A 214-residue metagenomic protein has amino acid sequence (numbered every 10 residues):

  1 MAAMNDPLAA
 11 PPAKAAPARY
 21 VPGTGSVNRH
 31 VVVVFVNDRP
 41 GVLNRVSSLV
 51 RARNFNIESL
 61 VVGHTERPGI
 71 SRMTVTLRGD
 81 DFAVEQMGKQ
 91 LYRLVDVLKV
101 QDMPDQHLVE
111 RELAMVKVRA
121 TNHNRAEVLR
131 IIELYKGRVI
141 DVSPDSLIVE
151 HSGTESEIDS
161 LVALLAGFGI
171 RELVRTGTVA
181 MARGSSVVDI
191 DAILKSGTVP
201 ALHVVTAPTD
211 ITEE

Functional and structural regions predicted by a protein language model:
A2-R72, T76-E214: Long, contiguous binding/interaction regions
